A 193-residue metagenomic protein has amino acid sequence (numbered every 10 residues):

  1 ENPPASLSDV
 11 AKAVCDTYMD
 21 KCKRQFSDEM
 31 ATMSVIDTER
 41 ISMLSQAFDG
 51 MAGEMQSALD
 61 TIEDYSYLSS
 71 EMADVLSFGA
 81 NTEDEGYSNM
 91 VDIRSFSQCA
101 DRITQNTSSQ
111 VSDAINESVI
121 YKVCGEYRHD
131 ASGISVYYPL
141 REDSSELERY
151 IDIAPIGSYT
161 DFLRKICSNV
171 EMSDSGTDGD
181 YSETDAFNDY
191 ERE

Functional and structural regions predicted by a protein language model:
E1-E193: Terminal, contiguous helix-loop blocks that mediate binding/assembly
